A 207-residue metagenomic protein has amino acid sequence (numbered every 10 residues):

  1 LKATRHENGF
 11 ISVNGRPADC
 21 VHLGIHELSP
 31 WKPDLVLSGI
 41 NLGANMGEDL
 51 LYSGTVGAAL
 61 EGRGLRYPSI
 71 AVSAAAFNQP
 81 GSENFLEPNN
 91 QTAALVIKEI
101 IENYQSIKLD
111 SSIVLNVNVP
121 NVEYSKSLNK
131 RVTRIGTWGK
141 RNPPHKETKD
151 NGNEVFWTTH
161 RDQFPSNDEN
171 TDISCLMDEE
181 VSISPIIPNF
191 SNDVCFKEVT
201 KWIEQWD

Functional and structural regions predicted by a protein language model:
L1-E27, W31-K32: A cross-family phosphate/adenosyl-ligand binding-site feature
I11, L35-L37, P68-V72, L115-V117 (+1 more regions): Hydrophobic/aromatic beta-strand patches that form the interior of the parallel beta-sheet core in alpha/beta enzyme
R16-C20, G57, P88, T92-E99 (+1 more regions): Conserved active-site and cofactor/substrate-binding residues in soluble primary-metabolism enzymes
R16-P17, N41-A44, V122, P188: Short glycine-rich anion-binding loops that position phosphate/pyrophosphate groups of nucleotides and phosphorylated
L28-W31, G43, R66, I100-K108 (+2 more regions): Change "in soluble alpha/beta enzymes" to "in soluble alpha/beta proteins
W31-P80: Internal, conserved structured core segments that host functional sites
I70-I101: Short, glycine-/small-residue-rich phosphate/pyrophosphate-handling segment
P88, S106-D110, V114-D207: C-terminal accessory domains and tails appended to enzymatic cores
